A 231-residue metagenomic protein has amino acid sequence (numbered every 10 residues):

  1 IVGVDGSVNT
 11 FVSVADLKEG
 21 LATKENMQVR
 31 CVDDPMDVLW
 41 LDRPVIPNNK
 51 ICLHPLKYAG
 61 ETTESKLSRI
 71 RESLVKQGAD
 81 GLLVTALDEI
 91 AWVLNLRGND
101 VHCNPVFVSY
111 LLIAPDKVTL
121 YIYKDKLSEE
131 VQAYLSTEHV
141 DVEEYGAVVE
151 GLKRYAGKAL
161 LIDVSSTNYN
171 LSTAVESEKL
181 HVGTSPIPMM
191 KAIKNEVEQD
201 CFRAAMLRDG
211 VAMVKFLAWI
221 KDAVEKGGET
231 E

Functional and structural regions predicted by a protein language model:
I1-E231: Active-site neighborhoods and metal-handling regions in enzymes and metal-associated proteins
